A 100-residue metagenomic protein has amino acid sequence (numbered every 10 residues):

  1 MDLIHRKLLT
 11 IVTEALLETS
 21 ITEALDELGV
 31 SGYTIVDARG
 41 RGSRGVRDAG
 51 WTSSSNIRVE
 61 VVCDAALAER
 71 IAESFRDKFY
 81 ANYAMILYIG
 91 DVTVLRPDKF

Functional and structural regions predicted by a protein language model:
M1-F100: Positively charged, small/polar-rich N-terminal and surface patches that mediate targeting and assembly and bind
